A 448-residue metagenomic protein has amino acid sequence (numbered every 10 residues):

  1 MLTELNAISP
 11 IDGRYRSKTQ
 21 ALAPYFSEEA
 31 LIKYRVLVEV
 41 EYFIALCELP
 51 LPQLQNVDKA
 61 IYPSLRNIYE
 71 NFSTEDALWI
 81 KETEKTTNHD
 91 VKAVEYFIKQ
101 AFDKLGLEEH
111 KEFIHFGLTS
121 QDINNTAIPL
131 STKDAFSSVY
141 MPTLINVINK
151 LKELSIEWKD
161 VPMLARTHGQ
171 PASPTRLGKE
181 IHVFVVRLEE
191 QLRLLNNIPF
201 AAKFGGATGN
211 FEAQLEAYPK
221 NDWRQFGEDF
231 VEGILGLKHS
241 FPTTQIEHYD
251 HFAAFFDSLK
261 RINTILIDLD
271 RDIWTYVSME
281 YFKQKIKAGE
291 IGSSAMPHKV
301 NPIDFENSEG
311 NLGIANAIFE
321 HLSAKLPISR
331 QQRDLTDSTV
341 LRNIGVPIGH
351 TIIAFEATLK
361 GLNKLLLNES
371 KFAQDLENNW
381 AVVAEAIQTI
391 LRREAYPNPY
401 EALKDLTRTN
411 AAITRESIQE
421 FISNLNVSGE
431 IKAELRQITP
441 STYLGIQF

Functional and structural regions predicted by a protein language model:
M1-F211, Y218, D222-D229, G292-S293 (+6 more regions): A helix-coil-helix interface module used to build multimeric assemblies and to scaffold catalytic/cofactor sites
L2-E28, P63-N67, I291-F448: Catalytic-core signal marking the mid-to-C-terminal active-site face
E41-L46, F97, A101, A135 (+16 more regions): Generic, well-ordered alpha-helical scaffold segments in large soluble proteins
S120-I123, H168-K179, Q214-D222, P242-I246 (+8 more regions): Alpha-helix capping and helix-loop boundary segments enriched in small/acidic/polar residues
K133-M141, I145-I148, K152, H182-V185 (+7 more regions): Short amphipathic alpha-helical segments with heptad-repeat character
Q191, T244-R330: Glycine-rich anion/phosphate-binding loop at the beta-strand->alpha-helix junction
R193, N221-F226, V277, N311 (+2 more regions): Solvent-exposed interaction patches of small proteins and small membrane subunits
N221-Q245: Active-site-adjacent "gating/activation" loops or surface patches in catalytic cores
